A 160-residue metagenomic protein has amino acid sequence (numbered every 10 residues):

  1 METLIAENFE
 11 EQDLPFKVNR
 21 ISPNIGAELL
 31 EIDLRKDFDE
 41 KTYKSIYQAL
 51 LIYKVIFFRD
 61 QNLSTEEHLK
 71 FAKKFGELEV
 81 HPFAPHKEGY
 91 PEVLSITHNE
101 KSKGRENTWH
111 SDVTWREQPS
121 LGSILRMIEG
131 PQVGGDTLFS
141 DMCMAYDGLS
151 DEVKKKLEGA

Functional and structural regions predicted by a protein language model:
M1-A160: Non-heme Fe(II) oxygenase catalytic core, chiefly the N-lobe of the double-stranded beta-helix
